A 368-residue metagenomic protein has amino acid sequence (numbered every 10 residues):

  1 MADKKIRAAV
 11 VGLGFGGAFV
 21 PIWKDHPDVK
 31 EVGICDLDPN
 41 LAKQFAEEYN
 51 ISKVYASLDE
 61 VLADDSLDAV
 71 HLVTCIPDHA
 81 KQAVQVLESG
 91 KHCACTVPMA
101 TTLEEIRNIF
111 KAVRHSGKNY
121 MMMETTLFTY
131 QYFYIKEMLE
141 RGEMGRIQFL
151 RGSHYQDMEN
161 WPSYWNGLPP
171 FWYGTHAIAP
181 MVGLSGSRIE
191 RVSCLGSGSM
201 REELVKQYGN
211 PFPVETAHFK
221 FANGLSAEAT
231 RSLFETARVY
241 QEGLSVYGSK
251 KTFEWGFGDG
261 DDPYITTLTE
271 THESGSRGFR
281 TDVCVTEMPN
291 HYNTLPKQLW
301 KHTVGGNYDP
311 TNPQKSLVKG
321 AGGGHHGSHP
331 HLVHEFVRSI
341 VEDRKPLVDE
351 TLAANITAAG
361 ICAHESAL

Functional and structural regions predicted by a protein language model:
M1-Y49: N-terminal Rossmann-like dinucleotide-binding module
Y49-A112, S328: Beta-loop-alpha module in the N-terminal Rossmann-like domain of NAD(P)-dependent dehydrogenases, especially those
C95, Y120-M122, R151, A229 (+1 more regions): Hydrophobic residues in well-ordered beta-strands that form the structural core
A100-S163, P170, A177: A contiguous active-site-proximal alpha/beta segment in oxidoreductase catalytic domains
W161-Q241, S245, T351-N355: Rossmann-like dinucleotide-binding domain that binds NAD(P)(H)
K220-F221, S245, K250-V348: C-terminal glycine/acidic-rich active-site capping loop/insertion
